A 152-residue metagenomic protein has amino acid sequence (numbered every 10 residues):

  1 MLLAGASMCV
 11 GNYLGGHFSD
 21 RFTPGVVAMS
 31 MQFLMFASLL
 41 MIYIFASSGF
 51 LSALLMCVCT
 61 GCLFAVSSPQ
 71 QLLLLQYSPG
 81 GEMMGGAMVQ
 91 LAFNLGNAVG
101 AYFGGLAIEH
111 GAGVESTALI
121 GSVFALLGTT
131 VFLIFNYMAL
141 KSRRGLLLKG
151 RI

Functional and structural regions predicted by a protein language model:
L2, A6, A87-L95: Transmembrane alpha-helical cores of Major Facilitator Superfamily
G5-Y13, N97-A98: Residue-level signature of mid-helix packing/kink "hotspots" within the transmembrane helices of 12-pass Major
G11-P24, I108-E109: Helix-to-loop junctions at the C-terminal end of transmembrane segments in multipass secondary transporters
G25-Q70: C-terminal transmembrane helical hairpin of 12-TM major facilitator-type secondary transporters
L73-M83: Paired intracellular helix-loop junctions of major facilitator superfamily
L95-H110: A gly/Pro-rich, aromatic-decorated transmembrane alpha-helix motif that marks the paired, flexible gating helices
L106-A125: A membrane-interface helix-boundary motif in multi-pass transporters
S122-I152: Multi-pass alpha-helical transporter architecture, strongest for 12-TM Major Facilitator/SLC carriers used
